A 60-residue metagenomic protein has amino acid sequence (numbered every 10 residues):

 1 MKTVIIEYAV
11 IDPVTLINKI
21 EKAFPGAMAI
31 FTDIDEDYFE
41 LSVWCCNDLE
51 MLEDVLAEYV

Functional and structural regions predicted by a protein language model:
M1-M28: N-terminal acidic leader/helix
M1-T3, E36-E40: A generic structural signal for beta-strand entry/edge sites
E7, D37-Y38, E58: Intrinsically disordered, low-complexity N-terminal regions enriched in serine/proline/glycine with scattered basic
A9-P13, S42-E50: Helix N-cap motif at beta-to-alpha junctions
K19-A23, Y38-W44: Generic alpha-helical hydrophobic packing signal
K19-I20, M51-V60: Short amphipathic alpha-helices in soluble, non-transmembrane regions that often serve as interface/regulatory elements
I30-E36: RNA-recognition motif
